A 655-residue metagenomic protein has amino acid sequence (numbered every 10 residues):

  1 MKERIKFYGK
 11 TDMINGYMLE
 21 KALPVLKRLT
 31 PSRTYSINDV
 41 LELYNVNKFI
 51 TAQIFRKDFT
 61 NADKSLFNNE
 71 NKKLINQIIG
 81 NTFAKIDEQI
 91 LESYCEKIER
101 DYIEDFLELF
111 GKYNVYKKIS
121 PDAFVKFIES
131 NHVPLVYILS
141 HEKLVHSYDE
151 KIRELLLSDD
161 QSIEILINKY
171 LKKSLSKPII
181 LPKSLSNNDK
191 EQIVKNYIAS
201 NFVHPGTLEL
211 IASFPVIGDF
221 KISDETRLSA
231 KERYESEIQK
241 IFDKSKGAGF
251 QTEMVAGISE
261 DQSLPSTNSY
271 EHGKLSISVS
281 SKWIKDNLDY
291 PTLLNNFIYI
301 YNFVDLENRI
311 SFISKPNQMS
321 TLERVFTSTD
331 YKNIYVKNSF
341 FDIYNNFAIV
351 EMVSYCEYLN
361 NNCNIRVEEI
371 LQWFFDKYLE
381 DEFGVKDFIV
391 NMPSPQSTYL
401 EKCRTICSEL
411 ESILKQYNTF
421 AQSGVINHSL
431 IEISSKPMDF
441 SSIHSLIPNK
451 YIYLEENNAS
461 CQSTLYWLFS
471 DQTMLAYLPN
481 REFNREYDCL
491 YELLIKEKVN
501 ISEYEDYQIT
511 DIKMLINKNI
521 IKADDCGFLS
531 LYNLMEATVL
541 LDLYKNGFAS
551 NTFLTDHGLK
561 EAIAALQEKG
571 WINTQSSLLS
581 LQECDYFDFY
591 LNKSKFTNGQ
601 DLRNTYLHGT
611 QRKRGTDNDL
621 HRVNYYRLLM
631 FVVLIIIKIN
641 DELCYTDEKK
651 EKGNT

Functional and structural regions predicted by a protein language model:
K2-Y399, C403: Long amphipathic alpha-helical coiled-coil/heptad-repeat bundle
H132, H141, H146, H204 (+7 more regions): Histidine (H) residue identity feature
F383-F469: Long, low-complexity, charged/polar intrinsically disordered regions in eukaryotic proteins
S434-T655: Amphipathic, oligomerization/interface secondary-structure segments
